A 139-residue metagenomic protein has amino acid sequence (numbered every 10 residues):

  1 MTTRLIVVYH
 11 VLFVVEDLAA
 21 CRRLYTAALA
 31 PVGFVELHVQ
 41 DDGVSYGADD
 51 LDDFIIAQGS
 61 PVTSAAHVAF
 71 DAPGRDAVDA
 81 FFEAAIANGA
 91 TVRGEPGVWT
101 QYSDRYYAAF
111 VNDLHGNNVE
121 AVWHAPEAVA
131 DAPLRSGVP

Functional and structural regions predicted by a protein language model:
M1-R22, V68, A125-P139: N-terminal beta-strand motif that seeds the catalytic metal site of vicinal oxygen chelate
T2, G47-A90: Long, continuous compositionally biased terminal/linker segments
V11, S103, F110, A121-A128: Short beta->alpha transition motifs characteristic of CBS
L12-D53: Core segments of cupin and vicinal oxygen chelate
E16-A20, A69-H115: Vicinal oxygen chelate
G33-V35, I55, V92-P96: A short linear hydrophobic-aromatic micro-motif
N118: Glycine-rich acetyl-CoA-binding "A-motif" of GNAT/NAT acetyltransferases
